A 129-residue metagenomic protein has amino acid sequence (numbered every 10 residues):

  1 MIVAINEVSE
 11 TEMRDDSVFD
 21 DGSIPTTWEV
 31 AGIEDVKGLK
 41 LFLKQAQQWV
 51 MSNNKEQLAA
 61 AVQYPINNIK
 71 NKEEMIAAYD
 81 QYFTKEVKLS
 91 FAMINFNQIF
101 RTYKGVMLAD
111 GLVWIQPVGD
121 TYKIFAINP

Functional and structural regions predicted by a protein language model:
M1-Q48, A59-P129: C-terminal-biased regions
M51-S52: Charged, alpha-helical scaffolding/interaction elements associated with membrane systems
